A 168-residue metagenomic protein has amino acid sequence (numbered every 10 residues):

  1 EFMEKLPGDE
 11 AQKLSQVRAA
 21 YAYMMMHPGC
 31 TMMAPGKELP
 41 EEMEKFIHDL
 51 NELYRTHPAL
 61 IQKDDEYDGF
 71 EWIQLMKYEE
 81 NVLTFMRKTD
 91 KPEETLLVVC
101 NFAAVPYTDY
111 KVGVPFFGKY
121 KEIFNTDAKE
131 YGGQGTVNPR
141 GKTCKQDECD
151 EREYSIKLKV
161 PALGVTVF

Functional and structural regions predicted by a protein language model:
E1-L14: The substrate-binding groove and active-site-proximal loops of carbohydrate-active enzymes, especially glycoside
Q12-L14, H27-M33, K37-F168: Carbohydrate-interacting/catalytic domains
R18: Conserved interdomain hinge at the start of the Helicase C-terminal
